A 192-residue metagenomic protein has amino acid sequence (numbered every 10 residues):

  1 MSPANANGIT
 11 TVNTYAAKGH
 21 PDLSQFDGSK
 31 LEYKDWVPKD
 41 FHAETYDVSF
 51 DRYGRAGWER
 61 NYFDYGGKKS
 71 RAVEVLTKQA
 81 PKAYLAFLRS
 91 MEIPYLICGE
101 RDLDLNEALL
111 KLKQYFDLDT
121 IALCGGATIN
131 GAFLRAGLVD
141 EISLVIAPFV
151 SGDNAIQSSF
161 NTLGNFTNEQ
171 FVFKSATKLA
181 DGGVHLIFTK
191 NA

Functional and structural regions predicted by a protein language model:
M1-A192: Enzymes that bind and transform nitrogen-containing heteroaromatic metabolites
